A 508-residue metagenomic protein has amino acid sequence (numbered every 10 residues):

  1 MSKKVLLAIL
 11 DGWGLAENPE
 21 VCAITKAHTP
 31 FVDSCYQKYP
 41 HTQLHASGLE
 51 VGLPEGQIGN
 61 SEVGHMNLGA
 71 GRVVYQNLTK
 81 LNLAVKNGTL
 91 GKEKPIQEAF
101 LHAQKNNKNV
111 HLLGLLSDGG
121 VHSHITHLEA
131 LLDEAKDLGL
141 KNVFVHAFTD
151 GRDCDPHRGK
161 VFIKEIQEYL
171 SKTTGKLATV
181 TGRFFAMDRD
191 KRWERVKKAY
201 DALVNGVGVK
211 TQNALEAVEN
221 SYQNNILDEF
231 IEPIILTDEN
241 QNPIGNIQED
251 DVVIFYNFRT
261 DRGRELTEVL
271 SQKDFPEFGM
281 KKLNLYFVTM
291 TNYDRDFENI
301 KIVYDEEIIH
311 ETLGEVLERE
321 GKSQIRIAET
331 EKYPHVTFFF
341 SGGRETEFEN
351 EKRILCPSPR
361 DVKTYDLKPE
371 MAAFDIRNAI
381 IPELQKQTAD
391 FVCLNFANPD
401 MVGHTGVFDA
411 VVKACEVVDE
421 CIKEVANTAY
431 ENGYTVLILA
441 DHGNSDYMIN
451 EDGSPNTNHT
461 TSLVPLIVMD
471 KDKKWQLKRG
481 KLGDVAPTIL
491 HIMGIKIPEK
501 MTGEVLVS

Functional and structural regions predicted by a protein language model:
M1-S508: Feature captures the catalytic ectodomains and active-site-proximal regions of enzymes that hydrolyze or transfer
